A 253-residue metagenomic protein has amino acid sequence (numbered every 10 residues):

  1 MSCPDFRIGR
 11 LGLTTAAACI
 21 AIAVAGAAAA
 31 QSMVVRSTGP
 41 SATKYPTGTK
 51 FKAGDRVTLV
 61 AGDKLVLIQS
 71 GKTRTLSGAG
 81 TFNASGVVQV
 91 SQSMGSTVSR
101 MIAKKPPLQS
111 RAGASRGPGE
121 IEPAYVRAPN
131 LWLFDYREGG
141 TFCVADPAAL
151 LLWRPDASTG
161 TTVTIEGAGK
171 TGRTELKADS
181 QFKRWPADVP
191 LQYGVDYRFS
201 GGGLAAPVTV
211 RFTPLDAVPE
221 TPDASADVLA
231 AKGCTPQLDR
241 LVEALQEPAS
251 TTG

Functional and structural regions predicted by a protein language model:
S2-A16: Bacterial N-terminal signal peptides that target proteins for export
A25-A27: N-terminal signal peptide c-region/cleavage motif recognized by signal peptidases
A30-K50, R56, S70-A149: Flexible, surface-exposed loop/linker segments and immediately adjacent secondary-structure boundaries
G62, P155-T161: Short proline/glycine-enriched turn/loop motifs at strand-loop junctions of beta-rich domains
R74, L204-D216: Edge beta-strands of extracellular beta-sandwich domains
G86-V87, P123, W132-D135, P214-R240: Low-complexity, Pro/Ser/Thr- and charge-rich linker/hinge segments at domain boundaries
G95-L108, D223-G253: Compositionally biased low-complexity segments at domain edges in trafficked proteins and select soluble regulators
P186-D196: Surface-exposed, short loops/turns at beta-strand junctions within beta-sandwich domains
